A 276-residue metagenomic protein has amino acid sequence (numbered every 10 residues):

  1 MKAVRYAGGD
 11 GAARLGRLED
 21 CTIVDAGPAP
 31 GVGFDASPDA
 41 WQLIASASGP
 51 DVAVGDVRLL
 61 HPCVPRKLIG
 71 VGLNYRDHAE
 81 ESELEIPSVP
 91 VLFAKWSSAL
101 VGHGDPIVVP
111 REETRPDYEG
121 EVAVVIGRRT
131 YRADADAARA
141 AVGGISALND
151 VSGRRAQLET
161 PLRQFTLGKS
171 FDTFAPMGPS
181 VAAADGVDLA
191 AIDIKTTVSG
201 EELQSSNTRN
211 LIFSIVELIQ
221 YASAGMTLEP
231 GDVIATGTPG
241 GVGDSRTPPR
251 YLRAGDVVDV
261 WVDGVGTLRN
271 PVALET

Functional and structural regions predicted by a protein language model:
M1-P90, K195, D259: N-terminal non-catalytic cap/leader segment that marks the start of a structured domain
C21, G127-Y131, V151-S152, A184-G186 (+1 more regions): Short loop segments at secondary-structure junctions
P50-V52, R58, H78, R154-T276: Catalytic-pocket segment enriched in acidic/His residues
R58-L60, E81-E83, I107-P116, T130-A137 (+3 more regions): A generic local secondary-structure boundary/capping motif
K67, V89-V91, D105-I107, T114-V122 (+2 more regions): Generic beta-strand structural signal
E85-H103, Y118, R253-D263: Structural signature of FAD isoalloxazine-binding scaffolds in flavoprotein oxidoreductases
E119-R129, A133-L148, R154: RNA pseudouridine synthases
